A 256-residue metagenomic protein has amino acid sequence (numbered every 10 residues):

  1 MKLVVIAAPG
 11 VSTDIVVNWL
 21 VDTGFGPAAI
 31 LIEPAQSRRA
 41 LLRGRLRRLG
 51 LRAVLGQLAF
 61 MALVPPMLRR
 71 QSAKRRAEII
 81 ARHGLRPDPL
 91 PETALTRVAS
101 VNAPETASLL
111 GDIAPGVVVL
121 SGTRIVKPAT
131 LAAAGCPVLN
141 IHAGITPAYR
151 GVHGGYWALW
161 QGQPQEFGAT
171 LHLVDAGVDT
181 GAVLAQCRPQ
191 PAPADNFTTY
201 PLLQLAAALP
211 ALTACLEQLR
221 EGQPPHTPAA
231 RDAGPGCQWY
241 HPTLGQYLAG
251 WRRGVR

Functional and structural regions predicted by a protein language model:
M1-R256: One-carbon transfer enzymes
